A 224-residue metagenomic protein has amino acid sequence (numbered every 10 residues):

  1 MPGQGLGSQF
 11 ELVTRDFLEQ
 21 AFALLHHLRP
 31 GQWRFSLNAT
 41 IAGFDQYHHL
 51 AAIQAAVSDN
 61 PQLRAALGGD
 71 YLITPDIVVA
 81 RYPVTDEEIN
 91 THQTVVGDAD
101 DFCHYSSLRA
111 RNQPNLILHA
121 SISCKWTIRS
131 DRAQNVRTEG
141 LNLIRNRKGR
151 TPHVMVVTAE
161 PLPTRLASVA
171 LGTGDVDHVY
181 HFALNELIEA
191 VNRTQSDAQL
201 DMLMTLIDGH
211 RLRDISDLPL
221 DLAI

Functional and structural regions predicted by a protein language model:
M1-S8, L12-L28, F35, N146-I224: C-terminal tail/extension regions appended to the core domain(s) of diverse proteins
P2-G97: Acidic-basic catalytic patches of nuclease active cores, encompassing PD-(D/E)XK and other metal-cofactor nuclease
Q62-A66, H104-N112, R137-I144: Short secondary-structure capping micro-motifs at structural edges
I77, L118-C124, V136: Conserved catalytic cores of phosphodiester-cleaving nucleases, focusing on short active-site segments
R81-A120: Active-site beta-strand-loop-beta-strand hairpin of nuclease catalytic cores that positions key catalytic residues
R81-P83, K125-I128, T158-P161: Short, flexible loop/turn elements at secondary-structure junctions
E87-H92, T127-T138, R150, T164-A167: Active-site-adjacent loop/helix micro-motif of nuclease/hydrolase catalytic cores
Q113-L116, N135, I144, T151 (+1 more regions): Elongated scaffolding segments in large macromolecular assemblies, built predominantly from amphipathic alpha-helices
